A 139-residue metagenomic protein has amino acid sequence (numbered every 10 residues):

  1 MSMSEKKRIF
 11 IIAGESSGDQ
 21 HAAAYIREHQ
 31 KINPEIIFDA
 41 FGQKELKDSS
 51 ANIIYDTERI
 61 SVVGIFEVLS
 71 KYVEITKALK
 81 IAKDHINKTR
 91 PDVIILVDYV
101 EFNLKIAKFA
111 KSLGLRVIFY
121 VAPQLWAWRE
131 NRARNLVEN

Functional and structural regions predicted by a protein language model:
M1-K7: Extreme N-terminus of proteins, especially the signal/transit-peptide cleavage junction and the first residues
K7-N139: Active-site and donor-binding regions of nucleotide-sugar-utilizing enzymes
